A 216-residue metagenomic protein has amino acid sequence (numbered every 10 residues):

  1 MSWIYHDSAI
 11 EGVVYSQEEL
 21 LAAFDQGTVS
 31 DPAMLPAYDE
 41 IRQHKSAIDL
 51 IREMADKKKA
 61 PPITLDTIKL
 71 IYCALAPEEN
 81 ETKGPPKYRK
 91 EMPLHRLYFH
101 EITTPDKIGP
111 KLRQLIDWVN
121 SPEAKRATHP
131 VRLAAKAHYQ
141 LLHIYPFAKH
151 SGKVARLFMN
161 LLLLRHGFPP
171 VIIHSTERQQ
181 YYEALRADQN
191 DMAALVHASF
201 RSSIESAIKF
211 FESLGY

Functional and structural regions predicted by a protein language model:
M1-K149, K153-Y216: FIC/Doc superfamily catalytic core
